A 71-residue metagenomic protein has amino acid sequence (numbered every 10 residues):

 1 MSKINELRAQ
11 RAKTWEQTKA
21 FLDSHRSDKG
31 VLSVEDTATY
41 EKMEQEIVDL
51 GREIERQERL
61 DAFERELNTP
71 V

Functional and structural regions predicted by a protein language model:
M1-V71: Intrinsically disordered, low-complexity terminal tails
